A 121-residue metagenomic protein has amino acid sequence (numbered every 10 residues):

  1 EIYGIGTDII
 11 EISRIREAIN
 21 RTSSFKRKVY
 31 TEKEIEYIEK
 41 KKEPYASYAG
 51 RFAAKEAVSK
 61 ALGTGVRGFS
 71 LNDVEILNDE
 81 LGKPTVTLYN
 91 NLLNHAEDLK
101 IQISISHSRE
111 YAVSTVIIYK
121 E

Functional and structural regions predicted by a protein language model:
E1-E121: Core catalytic alpha/beta fold that binds nucleotide/phospho-ligands
